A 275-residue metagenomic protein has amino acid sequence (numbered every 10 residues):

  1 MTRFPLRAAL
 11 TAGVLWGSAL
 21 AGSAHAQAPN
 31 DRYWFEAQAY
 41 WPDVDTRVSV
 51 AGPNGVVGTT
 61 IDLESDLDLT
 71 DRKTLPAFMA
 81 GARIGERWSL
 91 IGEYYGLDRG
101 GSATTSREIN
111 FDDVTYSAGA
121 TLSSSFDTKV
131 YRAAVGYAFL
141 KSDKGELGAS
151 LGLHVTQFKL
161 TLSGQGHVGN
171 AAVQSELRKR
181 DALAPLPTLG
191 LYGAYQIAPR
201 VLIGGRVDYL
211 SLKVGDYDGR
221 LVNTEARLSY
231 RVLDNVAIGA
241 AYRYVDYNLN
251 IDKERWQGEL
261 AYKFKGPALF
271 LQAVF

Functional and structural regions predicted by a protein language model:
M1-R32: Cleavable N-terminal export/targeting peptides
H25-L97, Y131, A268-V274: Short glycine/proline- and aromatic-enriched beta-strand/turn motifs that initiate or cap beta-hairpins
A37-W41, G92-G96, Y137, A149-V155 (+3 more regions): Transmembrane beta-barrel strands of outer-membrane/channel proteins
D45-T74, G96-K129, T156-A184, L212-Y217 (+1 more regions): Extracellular/periplasm-exposed beta-strand and loop segments of Gram-negative cell-envelope proteins, dominated by
M79, A134-G136, G190-Y192, E225-R227 (+1 more regions): Outer-membrane beta-barrel architecture
A82-I84, Y137-F139, L153, G193-Y195 (+2 more regions): Residue-level signature of outer-membrane beta-barrel architecture
R87-L90, D143-G145, P199-I203, N235-I238: Repeated loop/turn-to-beta-strand initiation elements of outer-membrane beta-barrel proteins
Y230, Y262-F275: Outer-membrane beta-barrel "beta-signal"
